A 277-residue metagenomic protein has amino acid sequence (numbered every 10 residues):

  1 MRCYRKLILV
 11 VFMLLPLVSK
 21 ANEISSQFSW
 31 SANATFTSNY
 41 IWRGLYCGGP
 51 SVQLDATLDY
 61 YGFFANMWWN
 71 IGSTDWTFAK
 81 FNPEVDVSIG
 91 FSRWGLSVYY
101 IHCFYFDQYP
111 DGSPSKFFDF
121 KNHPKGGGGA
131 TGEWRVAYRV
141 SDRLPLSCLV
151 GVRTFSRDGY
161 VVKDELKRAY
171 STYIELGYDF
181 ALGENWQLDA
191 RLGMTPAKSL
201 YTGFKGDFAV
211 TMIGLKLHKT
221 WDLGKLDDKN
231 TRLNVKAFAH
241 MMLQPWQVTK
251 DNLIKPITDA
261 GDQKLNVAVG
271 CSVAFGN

Functional and structural regions predicted by a protein language model:
M1-S29, D227-K229, D259, G276-N277: Cleavable N-terminal export/targeting peptides
N22-D75: Short glycine/proline- and aromatic-enriched beta-strand/turn motifs that initiate or cap beta-hairpins
S26-F28, G48-V52, D59, F81-V85 (+5 more regions): Residues that define the transmembrane beta-barrel architecture of outer-membrane proteins
W30-A34, L54, F63-M67, V87 (+7 more regions): Transmembrane beta-strands of outer-membrane beta-barrel proteins
F36-Y40, Y60-G62, W69-D75, R93-G95 (+9 more regions): Transmembrane beta-strands of outer-membrane beta-barrel pores
W42-G49, D75-P83, Y109-H123, D158-L166 (+2 more regions): Outer-membrane beta-barrel translocator domains and adjoining extracellular loop/strand segments of Gram-negative
K121-Y201, T211-L215: Detector for outer-membrane/organellar transmembrane beta-barrel domains, recognizing the amphipathic beta-strand
F180, L217, W221, G261-N277: Outer-membrane beta-barrel "beta-signal"
